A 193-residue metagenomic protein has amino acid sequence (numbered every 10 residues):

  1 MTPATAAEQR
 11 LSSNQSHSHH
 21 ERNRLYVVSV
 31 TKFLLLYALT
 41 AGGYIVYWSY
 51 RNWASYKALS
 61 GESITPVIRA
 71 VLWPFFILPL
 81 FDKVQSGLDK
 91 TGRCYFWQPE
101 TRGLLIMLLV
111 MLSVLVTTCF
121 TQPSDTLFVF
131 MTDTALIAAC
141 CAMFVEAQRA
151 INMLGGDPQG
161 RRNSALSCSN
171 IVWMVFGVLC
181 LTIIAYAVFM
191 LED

Functional and structural regions predicted by a protein language model:
T2-Q122, C140-C180, L191: Membrane-interface extramembranous regions at the lipid-water interface
T126-C140: Alpha-helical transmembrane segments
T182-I184: Alpha-helical transmembrane anchor segments and their immediate juxtamembrane flanks, especially terminal single-pass
Y186-D193: Hydrophobic alpha-helical transmembrane segments in integral membrane proteins
